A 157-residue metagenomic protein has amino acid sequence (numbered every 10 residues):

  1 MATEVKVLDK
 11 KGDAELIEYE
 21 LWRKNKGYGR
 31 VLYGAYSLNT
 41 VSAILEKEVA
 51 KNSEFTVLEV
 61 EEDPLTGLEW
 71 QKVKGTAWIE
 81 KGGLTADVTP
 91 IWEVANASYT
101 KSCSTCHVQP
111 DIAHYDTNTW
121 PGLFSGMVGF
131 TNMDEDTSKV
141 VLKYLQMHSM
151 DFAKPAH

Functional and structural regions predicted by a protein language model:
M1-I79: SH3/SH3-like beta-barrel superfamily modules
W70-N96: Electrostatic cytochrome c docking/interface patches
E93-V94, C103-C106, H114: Amphipathic alpha-helices and adjacent low-complexity segments
Y99-P110, V141: The canonical Cys-X-X-Cys-His
V108-T131: Gly/Gly-Pro-rich "capping" loops immediately C-terminal to redox-active cysteine motifs in periplasmic/lumenal
T131-H157: C-terminal capping alpha-helices of c-type cytochrome domains
